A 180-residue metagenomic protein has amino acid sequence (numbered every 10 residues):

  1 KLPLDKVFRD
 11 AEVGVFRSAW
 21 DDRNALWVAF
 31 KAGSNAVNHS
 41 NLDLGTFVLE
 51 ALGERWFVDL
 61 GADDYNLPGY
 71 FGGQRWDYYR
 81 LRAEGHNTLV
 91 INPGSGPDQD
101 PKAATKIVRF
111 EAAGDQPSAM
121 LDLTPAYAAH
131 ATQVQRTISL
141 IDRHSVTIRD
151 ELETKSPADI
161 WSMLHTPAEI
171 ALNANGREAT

Functional and structural regions predicted by a protein language model:
K1-T180: Extended polysaccharide-engagement surfaces of secreted carbohydrate-active enzymes
